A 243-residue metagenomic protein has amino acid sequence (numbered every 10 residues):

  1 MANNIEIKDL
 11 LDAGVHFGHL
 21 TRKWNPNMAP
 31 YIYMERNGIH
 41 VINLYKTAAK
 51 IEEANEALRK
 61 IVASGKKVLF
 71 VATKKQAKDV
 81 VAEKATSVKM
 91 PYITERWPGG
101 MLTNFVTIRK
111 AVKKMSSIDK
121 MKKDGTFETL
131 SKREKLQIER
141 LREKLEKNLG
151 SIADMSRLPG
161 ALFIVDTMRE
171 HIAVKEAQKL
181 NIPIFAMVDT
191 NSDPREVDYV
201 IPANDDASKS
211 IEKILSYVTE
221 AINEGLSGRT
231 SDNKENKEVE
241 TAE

Functional and structural regions predicted by a protein language model:
M1-K67, T73-K74, K78-M121, K132-K135 (+3 more regions): N-terminal cationic and glycine-rich segments that engage phosphates or anionic surfaces
G14, F70, L162, I214: Residue-level signature of catalytic and energy-coupling elements of molecular machines, predominantly ATP/GTP-dependent
K46, V197-S208: Short beta-strand elements at the ligand-binding edges of bilobed clamshell
V68-L69, P91-T94, P183-M187, I222: Short hydrophobic alpha-helical runs that function as membrane-insertion/retention elements
K74-A77, W97-L102, M168-E170, T190-P194 (+2 more regions): Conserved nucleotide-binding/hydrolysis micro-motifs of P-loop NTPases
D119-A161: Active-site rim loops that border cofactor/substrate pockets in soluble metabolic enzymes
M168-I201: Nucleotide-binding motor/catalytic cores of P-loop/tubulin-like NTPases across gene-expression machines
E212-K237: A charged, well-structured terminal subsegment
